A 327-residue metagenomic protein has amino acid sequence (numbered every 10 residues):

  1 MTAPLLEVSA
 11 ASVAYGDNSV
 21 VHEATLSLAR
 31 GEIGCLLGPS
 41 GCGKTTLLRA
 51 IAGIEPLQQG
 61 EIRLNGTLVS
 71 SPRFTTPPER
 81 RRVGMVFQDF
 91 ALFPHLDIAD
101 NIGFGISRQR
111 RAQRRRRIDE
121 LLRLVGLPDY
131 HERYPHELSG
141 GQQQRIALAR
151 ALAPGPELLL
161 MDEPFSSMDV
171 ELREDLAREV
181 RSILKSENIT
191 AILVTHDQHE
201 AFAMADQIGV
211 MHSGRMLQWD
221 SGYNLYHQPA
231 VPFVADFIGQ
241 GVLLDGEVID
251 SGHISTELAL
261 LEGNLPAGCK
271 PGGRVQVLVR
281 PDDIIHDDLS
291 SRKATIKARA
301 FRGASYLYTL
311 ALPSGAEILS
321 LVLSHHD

Functional and structural regions predicted by a protein language model:
L37-P39: The feature captures the beta-strand-to-loop junction immediately N-terminal to the Walker
A52: Helix-to-loop junction immediately C-terminal to a conserved catalytic motif
Q58-E61, S213: Conserved coupling/switch loops of ABC nucleotide-binding domains, chiefly the family-specific signature
G60-S71: Conserved ABC transporter NBD signature motif
R82-G84, Q88, L92-F233: ABC ATPase nucleotide-binding domains
G241, G252-D327: Non-catalytic connector elements of ABC transporters
